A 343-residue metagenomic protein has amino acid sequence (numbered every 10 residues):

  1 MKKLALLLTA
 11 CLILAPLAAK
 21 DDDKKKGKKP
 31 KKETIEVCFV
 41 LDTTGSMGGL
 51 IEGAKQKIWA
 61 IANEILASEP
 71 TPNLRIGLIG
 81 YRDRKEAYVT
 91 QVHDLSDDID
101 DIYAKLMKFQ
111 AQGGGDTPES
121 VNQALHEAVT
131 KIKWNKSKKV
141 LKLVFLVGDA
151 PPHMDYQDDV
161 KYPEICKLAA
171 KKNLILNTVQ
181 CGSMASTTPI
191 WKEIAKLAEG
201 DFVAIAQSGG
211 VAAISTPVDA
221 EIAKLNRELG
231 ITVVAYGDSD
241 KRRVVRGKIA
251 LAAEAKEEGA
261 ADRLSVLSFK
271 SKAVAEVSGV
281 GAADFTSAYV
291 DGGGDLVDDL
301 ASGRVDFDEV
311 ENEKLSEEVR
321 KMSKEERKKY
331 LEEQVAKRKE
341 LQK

Functional and structural regions predicted by a protein language model:
M1-L4: Positively charged n-region of N-terminal signal peptides that target proteins for export
A10-A18: Hydrophobic h-region of N-terminal signal peptides that target proteins for export in Gram-negative bacteria
A19-D219, D299-N312, S316-R320, K324-E326 (+1 more regions): Divalent cation-coordinating acidic motifs and surrounding scaffolds that mediate Ca2+/Mg2+/Mn2+/Zn2+-dependent binding
K196-A198, F202-D306, E332, K337-K343: C-terminal "exit" segments of structured domains
